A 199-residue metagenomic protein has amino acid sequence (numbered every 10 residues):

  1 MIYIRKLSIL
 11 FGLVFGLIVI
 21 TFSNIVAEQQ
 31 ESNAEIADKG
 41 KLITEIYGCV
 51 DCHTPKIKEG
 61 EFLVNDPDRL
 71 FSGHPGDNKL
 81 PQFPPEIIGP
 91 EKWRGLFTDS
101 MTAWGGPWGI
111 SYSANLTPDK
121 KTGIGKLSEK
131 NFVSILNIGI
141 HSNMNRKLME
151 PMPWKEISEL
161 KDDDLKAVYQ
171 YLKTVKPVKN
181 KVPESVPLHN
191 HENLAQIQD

Functional and structural regions predicted by a protein language model:
I2-G12: Bacterial N-terminal signal peptides that target proteins for export
L10-T21: Bacterial N-terminal signal peptides
A27-E45, I57-F62, P81-Q82, T122: Electrostatic cytochrome c docking/interface patches
S32, T54-Y112, H141-D199: Flexible coil segments in periplasmic/lumen-exposed cytochrome c-class electron-transfer proteins
I36, G48, Y112, S128 (+2 more regions): Stable alpha-helical elements in mature extracytoplasmic
G40, I46-K56, F132, V168 (+1 more regions): The canonical Cys-X-X-Cys-His
G109-N115, D119-K126: Mid-length scaffold segments of soluble, non-membrane domains
S134-S142: Glycine-rich, acidic and aromatic/proline-enriched surface loops and short helix-turn segments that act as binding
